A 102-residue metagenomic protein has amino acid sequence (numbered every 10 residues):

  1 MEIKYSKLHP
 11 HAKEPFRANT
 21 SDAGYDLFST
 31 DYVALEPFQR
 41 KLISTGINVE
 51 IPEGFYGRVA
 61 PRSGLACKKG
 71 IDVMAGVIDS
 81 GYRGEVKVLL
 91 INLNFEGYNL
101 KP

Functional and structural regions predicted by a protein language model:
M1-P102: DUTPase catalytic domain/fold
